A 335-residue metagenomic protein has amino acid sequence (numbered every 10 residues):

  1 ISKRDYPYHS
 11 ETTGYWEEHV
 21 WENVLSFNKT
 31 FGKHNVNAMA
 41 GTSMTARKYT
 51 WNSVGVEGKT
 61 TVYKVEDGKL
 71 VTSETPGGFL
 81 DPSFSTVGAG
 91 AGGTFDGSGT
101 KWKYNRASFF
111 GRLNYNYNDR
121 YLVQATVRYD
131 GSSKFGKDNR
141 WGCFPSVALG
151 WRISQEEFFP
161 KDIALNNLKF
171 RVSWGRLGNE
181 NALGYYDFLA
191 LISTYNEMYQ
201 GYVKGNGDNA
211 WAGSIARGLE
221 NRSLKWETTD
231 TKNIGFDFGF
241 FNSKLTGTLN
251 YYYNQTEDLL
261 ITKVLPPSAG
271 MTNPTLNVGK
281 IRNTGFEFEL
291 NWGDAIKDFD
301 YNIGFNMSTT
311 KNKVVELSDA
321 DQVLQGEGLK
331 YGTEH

Functional and structural regions predicted by a protein language model:
I1-H335: Extracellular/periplasmic, surface-exposed regions of secreted and cell-surface proteins
